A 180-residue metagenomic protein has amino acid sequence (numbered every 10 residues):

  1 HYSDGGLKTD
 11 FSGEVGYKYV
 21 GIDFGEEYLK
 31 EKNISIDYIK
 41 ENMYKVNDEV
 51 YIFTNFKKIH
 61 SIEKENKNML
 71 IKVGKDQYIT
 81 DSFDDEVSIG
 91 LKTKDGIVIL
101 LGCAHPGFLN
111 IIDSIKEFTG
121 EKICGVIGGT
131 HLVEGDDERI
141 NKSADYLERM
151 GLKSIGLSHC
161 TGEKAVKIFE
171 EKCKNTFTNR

Functional and structural regions predicted by a protein language model:
H1-M43, T54-E65, E148-I155, F177: Active-site HxH/HxHxD metal-binding segment of metal-dependent hydrolases
S3, I34, D48-E49, F53-K57 (+4 more regions): Generic hydrophobic/packing signal
G6-D10, K32-I39, G74, G135-R139 (+1 more regions): Low-complexity, flexible helical/coil segments
K8-S12, K64-K72, F108-L109, S114-F118: Pre-active-site segment of Zn-dependent metallo-hydrolases
E14-D23, Y44-K94: Active-site-proximal loop/helix segment associated with metal-binding centers of metalloenzymes
K30-K32, V46, G120, C173: Short, structurally constrained coil/turn elements that cap an alpha-helix or connect an alpha-helix to the following
I79-S88, K92-R180: Cap/insert and terminal regions of metallo-dependent hydrolase folds
